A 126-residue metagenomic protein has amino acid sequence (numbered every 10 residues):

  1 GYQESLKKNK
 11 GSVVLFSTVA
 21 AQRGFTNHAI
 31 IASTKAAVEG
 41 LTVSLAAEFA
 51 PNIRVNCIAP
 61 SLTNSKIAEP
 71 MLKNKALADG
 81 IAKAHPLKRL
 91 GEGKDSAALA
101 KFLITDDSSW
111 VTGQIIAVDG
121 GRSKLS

Functional and structural regions predicted by a protein language model:
E4, A46-P51, S109: Alpha-helical segment proximal to the catalytic Tyr-Lys
T18: Residue(s) in the substrate-gating loop at a strand-loop-helix junction that position the organic substrate next
Q22, A59-P70: Short, flexible catalytic-loop segment of classical short-chain dehydrogenase/reductase
R23, K101, T112-S126: Short C-terminal tail/terminal secondary-structure segment of NAD(P)H-dependent dehydrogenase/reductase domains
R23-A29, K88, D106: Active-site loop immediately N-terminal to the catalytic Tyr-X3-Lys motif of short-chain dehydrogenase/reductase
T34: Active-site helix of classical SDR
A37, L41-F49, I58, L103: Hydrophobic alpha-helix immediately C-terminal to the catalytic Tyr-X-X-X-Lys motif of short-chain
H85-S96, D107: A conserved structural motif in NAD(P)-dependent oxidoreductases
